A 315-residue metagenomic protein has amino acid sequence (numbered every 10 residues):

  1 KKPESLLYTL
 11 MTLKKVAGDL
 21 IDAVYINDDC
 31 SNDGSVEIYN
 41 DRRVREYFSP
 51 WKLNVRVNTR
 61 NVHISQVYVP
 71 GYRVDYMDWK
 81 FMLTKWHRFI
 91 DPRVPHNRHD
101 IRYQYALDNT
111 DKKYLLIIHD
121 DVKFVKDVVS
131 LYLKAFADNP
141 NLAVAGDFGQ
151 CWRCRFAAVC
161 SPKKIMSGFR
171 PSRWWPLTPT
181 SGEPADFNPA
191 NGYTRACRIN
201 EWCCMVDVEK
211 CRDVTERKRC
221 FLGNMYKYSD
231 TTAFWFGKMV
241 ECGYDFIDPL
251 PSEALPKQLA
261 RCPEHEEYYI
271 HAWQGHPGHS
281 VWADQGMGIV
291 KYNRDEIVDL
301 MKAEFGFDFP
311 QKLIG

Functional and structural regions predicted by a protein language model:
K1-Y8, C30: Active-site beta-to-alpha loop of glycosyltransferases that engages the nucleotide-sugar donor
M11-I21: Short, acidic, metal-binding catalytic loop of nucleotide-sugar glycosyltransferases
I21-S31, R56-R60: Short beta-strand/loop segment that forms part of the nucleotide-sugar
D41-N109: Active-site-proximal specificity loops/subdomain of glycosyltransferases
L115: Short aromatic/hydrophobic "clamp" motif used to bind/position activated sugar donors
H119-K123: The conserved acidic donor/metal-binding loop of glycosyltransferases
V125-L222: Conserved catalytic core of nucleotide-sugar-dependent glycosyltransferases
C220-G315: C-terminal catalytic/acceptor-binding lobe
